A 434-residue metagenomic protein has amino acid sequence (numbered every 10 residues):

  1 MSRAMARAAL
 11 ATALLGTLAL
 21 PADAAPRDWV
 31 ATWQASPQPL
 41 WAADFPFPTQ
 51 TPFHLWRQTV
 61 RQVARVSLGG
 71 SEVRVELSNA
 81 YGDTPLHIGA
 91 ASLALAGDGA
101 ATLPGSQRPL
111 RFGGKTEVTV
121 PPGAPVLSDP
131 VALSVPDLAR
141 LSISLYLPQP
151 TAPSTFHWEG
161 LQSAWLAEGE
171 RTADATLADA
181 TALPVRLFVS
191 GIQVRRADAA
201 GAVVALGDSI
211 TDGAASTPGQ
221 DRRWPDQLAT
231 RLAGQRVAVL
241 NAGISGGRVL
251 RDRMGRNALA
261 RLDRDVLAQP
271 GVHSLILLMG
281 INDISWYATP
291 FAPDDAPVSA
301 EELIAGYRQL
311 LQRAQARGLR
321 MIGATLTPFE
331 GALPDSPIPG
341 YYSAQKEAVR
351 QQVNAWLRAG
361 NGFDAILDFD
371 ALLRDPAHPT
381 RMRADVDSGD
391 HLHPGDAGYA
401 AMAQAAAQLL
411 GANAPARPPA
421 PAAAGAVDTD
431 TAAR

Functional and structural regions predicted by a protein language model:
M1-L10: Bacterial N-terminal signal peptides that target proteins for export
A9-A19: Bacterial N-terminal signal peptides
A22-L206, S216-G219, G411-R434: N-terminal secretory targeting modules
W33, H54-Q62, L77, P85 (+5 more regions): Conserved SGNH/GDSL esterase-like catalytic core that processes O-acyl groups on lipids and polysaccharides
L259, S285, T327-G425, R434: Catalytic His-Asp segment of secreted/periplasmic serine-dependent ester chemistry enzymes
